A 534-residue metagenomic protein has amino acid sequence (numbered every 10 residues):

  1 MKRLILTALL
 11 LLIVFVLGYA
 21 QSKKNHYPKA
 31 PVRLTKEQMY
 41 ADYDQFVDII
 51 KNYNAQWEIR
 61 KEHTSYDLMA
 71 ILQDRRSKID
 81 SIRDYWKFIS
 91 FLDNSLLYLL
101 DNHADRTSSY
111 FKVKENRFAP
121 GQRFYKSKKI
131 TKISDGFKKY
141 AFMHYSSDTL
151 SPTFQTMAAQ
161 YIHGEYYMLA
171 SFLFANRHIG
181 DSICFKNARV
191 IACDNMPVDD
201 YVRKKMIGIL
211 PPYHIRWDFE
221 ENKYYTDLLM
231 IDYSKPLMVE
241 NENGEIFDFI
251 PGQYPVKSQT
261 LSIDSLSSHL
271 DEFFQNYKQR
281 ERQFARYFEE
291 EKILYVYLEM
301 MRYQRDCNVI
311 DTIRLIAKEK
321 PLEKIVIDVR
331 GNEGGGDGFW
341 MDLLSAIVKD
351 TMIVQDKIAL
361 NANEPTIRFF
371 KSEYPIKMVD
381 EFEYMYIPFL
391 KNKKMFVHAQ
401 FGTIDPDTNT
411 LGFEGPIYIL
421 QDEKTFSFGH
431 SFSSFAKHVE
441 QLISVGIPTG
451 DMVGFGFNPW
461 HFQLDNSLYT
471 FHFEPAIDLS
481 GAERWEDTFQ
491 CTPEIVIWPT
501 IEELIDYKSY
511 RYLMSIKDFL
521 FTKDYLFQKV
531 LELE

Functional and structural regions predicted by a protein language model:
M1-K24: Bacterial Sec-dependent N-terminal signal peptides
Q21-I325, V329-E333, G338, D342 (+5 more regions): Flexible, low-complexity junctional segments that flank or bridge functional domains
L210-P211, E319-A399, K437: Glycine- and acidic-residue-enriched helix-capping/beta->alpha junction motif
E291-I293, K320-I325, F413-I417, V439-I443: Loop/turn elements at helix/coil->beta-strand transitions in domains of secreted/extracellular proteins
Y297-M301, D328-N332, D356-R368, L420-K424 (+2 more regions): Active-site-proximal beta-strand/loop segments in catalytic clefts of secreted hydrolases
D405-L420: Short, conserved helix/loop micro-motifs enriched in His/Cys and acidic residues
S431, K437, S444-P459, L464 (+1 more regions): C-terminal soluble interaction/assembly domains
G481-E534: Low-complexity, Gly/Ser/Thr/Pro-rich intrinsically disordered linker/tail segments
